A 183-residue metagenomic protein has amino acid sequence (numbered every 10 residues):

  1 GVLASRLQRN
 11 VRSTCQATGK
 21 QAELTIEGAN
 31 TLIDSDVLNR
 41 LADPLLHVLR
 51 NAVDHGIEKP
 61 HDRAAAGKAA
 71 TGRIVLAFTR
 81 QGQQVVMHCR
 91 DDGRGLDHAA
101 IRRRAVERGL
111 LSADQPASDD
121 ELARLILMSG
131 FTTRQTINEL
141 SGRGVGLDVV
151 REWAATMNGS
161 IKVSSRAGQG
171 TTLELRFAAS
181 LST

Functional and structural regions predicted by a protein language model:
V2-Q16: Short beta-to-alpha transition helix within the HATPase_c
S13, A17-T183: Conserved glycine-centered short motifs in functionally critical loops
